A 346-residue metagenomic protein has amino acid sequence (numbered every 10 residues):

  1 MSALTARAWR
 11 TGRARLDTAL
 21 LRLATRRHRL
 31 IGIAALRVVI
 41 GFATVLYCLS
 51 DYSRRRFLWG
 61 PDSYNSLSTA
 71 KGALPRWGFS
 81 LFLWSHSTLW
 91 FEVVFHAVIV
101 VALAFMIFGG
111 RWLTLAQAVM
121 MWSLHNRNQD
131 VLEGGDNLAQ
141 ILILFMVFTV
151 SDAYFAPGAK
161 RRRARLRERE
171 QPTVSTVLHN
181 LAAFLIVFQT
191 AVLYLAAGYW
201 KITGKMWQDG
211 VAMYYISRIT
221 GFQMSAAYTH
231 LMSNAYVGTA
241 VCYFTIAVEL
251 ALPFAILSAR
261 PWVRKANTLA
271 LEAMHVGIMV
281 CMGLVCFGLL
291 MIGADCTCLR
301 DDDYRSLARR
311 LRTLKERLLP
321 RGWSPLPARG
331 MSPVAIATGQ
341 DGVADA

Functional and structural regions predicted by a protein language model:
S2-A346: Alpha-helical membrane-anchoring segments
